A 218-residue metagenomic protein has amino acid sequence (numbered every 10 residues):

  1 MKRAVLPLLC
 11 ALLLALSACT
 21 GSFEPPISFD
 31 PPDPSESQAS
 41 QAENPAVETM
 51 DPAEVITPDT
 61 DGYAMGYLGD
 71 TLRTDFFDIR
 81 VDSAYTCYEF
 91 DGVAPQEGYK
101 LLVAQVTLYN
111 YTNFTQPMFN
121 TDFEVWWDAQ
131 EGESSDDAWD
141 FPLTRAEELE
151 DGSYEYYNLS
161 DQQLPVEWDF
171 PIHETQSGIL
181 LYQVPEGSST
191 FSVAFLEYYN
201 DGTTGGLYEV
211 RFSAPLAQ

Functional and structural regions predicted by a protein language model:
M1-C10: Positively charged n-region of N-terminal signal peptides that target proteins for export
A15-A18: C-terminal motif of bacterial Sec signal peptides marking the signal peptidase cleavage site
T20-E48, Q130, L164-Q218: Surface-exposed edge beta-strand/loop patches
F29-I79: N-terminal low-complexity, Pro/Thr/Ser-rich intrinsically disordered segments that act as propeptides or flexible
M65-L68, Y88-G92, D161-V166, S177: Short structured motifs
F76, Y85-V103, F114-Q116, D169-P171: Short, solvent-exposed beta-strand/turn "edge" segments of beta-rich domains on protein surfaces
Y85, L108-T112, V184-E186: Beta-strand elements of well-folded, non-transmembrane domains
Y109-E174: The feature marks short-to-medium sequence segments in extracytoplasmic or secretory-pathway proteins
